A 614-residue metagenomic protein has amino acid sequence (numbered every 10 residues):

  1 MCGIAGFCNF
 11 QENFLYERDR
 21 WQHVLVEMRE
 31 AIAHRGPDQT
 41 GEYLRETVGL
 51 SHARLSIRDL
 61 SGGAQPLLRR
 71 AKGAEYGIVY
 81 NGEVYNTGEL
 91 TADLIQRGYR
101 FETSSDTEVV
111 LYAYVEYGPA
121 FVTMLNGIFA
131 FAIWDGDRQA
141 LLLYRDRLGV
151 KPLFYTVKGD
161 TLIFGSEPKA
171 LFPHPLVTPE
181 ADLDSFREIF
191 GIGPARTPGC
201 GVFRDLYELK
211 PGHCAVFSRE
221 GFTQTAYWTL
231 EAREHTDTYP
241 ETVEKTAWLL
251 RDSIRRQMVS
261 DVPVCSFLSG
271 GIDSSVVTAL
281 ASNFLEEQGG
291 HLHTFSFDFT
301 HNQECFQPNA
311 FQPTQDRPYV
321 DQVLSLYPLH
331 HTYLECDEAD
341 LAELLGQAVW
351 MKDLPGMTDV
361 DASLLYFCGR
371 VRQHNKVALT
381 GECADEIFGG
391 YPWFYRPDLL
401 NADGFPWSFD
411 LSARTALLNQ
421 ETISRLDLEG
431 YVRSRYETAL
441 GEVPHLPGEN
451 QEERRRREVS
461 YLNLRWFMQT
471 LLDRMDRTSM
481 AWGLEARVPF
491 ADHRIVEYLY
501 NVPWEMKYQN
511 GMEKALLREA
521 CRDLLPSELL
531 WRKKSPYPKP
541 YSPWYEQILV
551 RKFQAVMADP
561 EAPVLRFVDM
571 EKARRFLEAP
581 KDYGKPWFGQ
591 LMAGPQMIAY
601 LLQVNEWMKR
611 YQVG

Functional and structural regions predicted by a protein language model:
M1-G346, M351, L364, R522-D523 (+2 more regions): Cysteine-centered catalytic environments shared across enzyme families
M1-I4, C8-F10, V26, E75 (+8 more regions): Adenosyl-5′-phosphate
L329, L354, K376: Short glycine/serine/threonine/alanine-rich loop segments
G346-W350, F394-R396, W544-E546: Short low-complexity, flexible loop/linker segments enriched in glycine and/or proline with clustered acidic
R372: Catalytic nucleotidyl-transfer cores of nucleotide-processing enzymes
N375-D385, G389-Y391: Short acidic/histidine-rich active-site segments
F388-A413: A mobile, often basic/glycine-rich helix-loop segment that functions as the active-site lid/recognition loop
